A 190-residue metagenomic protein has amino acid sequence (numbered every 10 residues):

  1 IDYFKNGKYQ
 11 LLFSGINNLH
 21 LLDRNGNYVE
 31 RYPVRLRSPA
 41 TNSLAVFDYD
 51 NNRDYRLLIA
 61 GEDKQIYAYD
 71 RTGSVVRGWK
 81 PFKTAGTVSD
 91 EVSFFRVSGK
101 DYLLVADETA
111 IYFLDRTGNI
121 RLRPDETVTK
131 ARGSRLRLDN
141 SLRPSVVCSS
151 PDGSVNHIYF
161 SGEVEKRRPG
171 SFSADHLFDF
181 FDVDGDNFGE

Functional and structural regions predicted by a protein language model:
I1-E190: Extracytoplasmic/lumenal domain signature
